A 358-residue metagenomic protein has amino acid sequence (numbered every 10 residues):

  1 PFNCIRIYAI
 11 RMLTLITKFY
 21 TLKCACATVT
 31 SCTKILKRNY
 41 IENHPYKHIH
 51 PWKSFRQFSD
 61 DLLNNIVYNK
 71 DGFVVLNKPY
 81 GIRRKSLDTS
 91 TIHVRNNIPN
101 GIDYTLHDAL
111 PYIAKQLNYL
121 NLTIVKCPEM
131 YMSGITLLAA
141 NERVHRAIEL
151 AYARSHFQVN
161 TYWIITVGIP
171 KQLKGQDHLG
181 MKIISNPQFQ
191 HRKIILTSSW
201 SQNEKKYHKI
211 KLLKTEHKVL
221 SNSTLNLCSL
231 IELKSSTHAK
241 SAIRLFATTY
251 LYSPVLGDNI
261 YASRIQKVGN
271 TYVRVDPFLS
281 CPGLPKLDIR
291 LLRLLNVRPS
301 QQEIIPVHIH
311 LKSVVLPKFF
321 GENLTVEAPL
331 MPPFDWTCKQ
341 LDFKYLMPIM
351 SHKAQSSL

Functional and structural regions predicted by a protein language model:
L13-P187, K211, P333-L341, L346-L358: RNA pseudouridine synthases
E42-F73, I82-S86, N203, T248-L358: Pseudouridine synthases involved in rRNA/tRNA modification
I124-A139, S185-P254, Q302-L358: The conserved catalytic core of RNA pseudouridine synthases
A147-L150, K174-G180, K193, A242-F246 (+1 more regions): A short secondary-structure junction signal
I169-K171, S223, T237-A239, A262-S263: Short, catalytically relevant binding-site loops at active-site mouths
